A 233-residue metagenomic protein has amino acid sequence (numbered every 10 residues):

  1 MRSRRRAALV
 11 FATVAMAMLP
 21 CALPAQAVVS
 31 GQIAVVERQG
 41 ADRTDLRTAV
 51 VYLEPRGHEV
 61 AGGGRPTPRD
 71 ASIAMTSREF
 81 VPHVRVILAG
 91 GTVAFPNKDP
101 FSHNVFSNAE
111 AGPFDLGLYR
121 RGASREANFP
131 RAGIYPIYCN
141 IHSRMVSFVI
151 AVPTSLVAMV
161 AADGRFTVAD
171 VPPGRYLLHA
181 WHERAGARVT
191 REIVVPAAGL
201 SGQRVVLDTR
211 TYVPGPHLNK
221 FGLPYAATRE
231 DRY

Functional and structural regions predicted by a protein language model:
M1-R5: N-terminal secretory signal peptides that target proteins for export/translocation
V10-P20: Bacterial N-terminal signal peptides
L23-Y233: Extracytoplasmic copper-binding redox domains, predominantly the cupredoxin/blue-copper superfamily
